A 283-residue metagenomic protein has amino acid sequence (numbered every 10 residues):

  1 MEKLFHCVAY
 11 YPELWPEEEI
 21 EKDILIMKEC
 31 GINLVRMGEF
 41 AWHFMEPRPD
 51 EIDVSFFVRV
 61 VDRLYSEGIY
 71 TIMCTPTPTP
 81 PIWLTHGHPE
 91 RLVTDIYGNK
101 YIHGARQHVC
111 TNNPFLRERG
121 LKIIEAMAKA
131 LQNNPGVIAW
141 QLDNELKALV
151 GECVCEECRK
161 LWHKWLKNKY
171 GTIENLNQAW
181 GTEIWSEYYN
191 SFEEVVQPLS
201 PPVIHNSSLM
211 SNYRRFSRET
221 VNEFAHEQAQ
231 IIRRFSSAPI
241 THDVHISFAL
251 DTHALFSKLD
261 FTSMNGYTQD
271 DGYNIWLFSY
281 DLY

Functional and structural regions predicted by a protein language model:
M1-E19: Boundary/entry segment of secreted carbohydrate-active catalytic domains
E2-H6, G31-N33, Y65-T71, N133-I138 (+2 more regions): Short, well-ordered coil/turn segments that N-cap beta-strands
V8, M27, V35, L64 (+6 more regions): Conserved, mostly hydrophobic/aromatic
Y11-E13, G38-A41, C74-W83, I138-K147 (+1 more regions): Short, solvent-exposed turn/loop segments enriched in Gly/Ser/Thr/Pro and often Arg
E18-L25, R59, M127, V244-H253 (+1 more regions): Alpha-helical scaffolding within the catalytic cores of extracellular/periplasmic polymer-degrading hydrolases
E21-Y101, A128, E227-F235: Aromatic-lined substrate-binding rim segments of carbohydrate-active enzymes
Y101-L259, Y273: Polysaccharide-binding and catalytic clefts of secreted carbohydrate-active enzymes
F192-V195, Y267-Y283: Carbohydrate-binding surfaces of carbohydrate-active enzymes
